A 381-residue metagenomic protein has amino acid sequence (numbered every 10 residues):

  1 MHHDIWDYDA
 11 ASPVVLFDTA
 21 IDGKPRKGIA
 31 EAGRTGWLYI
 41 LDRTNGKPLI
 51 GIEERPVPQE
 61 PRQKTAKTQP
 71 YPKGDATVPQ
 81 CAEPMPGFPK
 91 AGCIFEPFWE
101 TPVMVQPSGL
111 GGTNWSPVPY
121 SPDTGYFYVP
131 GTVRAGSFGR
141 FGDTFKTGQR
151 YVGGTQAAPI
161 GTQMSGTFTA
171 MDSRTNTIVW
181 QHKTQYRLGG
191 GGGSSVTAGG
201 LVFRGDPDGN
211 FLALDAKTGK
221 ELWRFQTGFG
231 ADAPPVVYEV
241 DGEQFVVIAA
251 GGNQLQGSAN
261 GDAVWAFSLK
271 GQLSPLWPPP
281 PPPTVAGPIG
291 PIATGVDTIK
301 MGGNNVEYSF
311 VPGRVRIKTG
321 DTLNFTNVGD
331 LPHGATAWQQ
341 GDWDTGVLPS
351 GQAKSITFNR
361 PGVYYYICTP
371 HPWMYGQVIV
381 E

Functional and structural regions predicted by a protein language model:
M1-A286: Noncatalytic, solvent-exposed loop/strand surfaces of beta-propeller-type extracellular/periplasmic domains
P281-E381: Extracytoplasmic copper-binding redox domains, predominantly the cupredoxin/blue-copper superfamily
